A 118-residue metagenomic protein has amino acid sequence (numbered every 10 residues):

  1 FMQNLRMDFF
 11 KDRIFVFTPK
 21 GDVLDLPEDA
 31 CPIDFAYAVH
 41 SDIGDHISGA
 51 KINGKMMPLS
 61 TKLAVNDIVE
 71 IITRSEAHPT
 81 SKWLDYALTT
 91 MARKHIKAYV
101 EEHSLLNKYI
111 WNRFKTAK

Functional and structural regions predicted by a protein language model:
F1-E28, P32-K118: Internal insertion modules embedded within essential enzymes
